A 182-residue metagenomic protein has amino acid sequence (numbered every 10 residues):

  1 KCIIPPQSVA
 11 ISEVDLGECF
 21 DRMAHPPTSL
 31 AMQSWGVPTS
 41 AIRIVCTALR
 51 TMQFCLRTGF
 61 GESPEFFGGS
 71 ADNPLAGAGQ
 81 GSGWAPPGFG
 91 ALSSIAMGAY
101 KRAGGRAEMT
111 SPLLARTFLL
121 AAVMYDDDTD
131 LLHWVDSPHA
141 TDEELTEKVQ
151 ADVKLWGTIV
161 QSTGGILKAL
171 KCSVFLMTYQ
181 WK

Functional and structural regions predicted by a protein language model:
K1, T47-A71: Reverse-transcriptase-like RNA-dependent polymerase core
K1-I3, A140-G164: Inter-domain linker/hinge segments that demarcate the starts of reverse transcriptase and RNase H-type modules
K1-W35: Conserved catalytic palm subdomain of right-hand nucleotidyl-transferase polymerases, strongest for RNA-directed enzymes
V9-C19, A76-P86, M109-T141, V160 (+1 more regions): Catalytic palm active-site di-aspartate
L16-D21, P26-S29, Q53, S70-S111 (+2 more regions): Conserved pre-motif C helix in the palm subdomain of viral-like polymerases
M32, S40-A41: Carboxylate/His-rich catalytic cores and anion/metal-binding grooves
P38, I95-R102, R106, V135 (+3 more regions): Short amphipathic alpha-helical interaction elements and helix-loop-helix interfaces that mediate dimerization
V45, M52, L56-F60, I166-K182: Short, conserved micro-motifs composed of acidic
